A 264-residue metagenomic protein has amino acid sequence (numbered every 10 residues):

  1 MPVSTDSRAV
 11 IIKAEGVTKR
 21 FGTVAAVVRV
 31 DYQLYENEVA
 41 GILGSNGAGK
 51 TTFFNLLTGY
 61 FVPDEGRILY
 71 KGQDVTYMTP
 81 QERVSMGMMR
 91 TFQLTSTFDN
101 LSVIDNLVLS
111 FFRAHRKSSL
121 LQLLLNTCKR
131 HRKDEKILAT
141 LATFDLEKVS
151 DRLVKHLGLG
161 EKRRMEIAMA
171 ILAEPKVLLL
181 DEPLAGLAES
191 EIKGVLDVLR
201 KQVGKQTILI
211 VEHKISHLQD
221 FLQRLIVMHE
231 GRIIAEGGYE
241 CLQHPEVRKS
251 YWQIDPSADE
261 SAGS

Functional and structural regions predicted by a protein language model:
P2, V227-M228, E236, Q243-S264: C-terminal boundary and immediately downstream tail of ABC-type ATPase nucleotide-binding domains
L43-S45: The feature captures the beta-strand-to-loop junction immediately N-terminal to the Walker
T58: Helix-to-loop junction immediately C-terminal to a conserved catalytic motif
G66-D74, M86, E182, A235: Conserved ABC transporter NBD signature motif
L218-D220: A short, surface-exposed alpha-helical micro-motif characterized by mixed small hydrophobic and charged/polar residues
